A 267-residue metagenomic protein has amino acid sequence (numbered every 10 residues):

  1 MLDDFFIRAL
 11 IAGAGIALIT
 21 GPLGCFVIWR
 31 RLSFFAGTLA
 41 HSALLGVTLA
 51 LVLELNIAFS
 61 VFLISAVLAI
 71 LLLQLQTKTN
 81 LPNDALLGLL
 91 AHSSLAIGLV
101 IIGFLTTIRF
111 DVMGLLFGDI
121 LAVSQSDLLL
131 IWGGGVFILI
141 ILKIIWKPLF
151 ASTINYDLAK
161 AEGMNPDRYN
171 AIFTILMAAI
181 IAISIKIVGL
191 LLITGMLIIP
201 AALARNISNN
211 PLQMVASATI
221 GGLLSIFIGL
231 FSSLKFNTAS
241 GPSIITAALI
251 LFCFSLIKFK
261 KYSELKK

Functional and structural regions predicted by a protein language model:
M1-L18, E264-K267: Membrane-interfacial amphipathic/re-entrant helices at transmembrane-helix boundaries
I7-R8, T79, L87-K147: Transmembrane helix-bundle core of multi-pass membrane transporters and related energy-transducing complexes
A9-A12, I57-S65, D84, G88 (+2 more regions): Loop-to-transmembrane alpha-helix initiation sites
A12-T20, S42, G46, A50 (+16 more regions): Alpha-helical transmembrane segments in multi-pass membrane proteins
C25-I108, A204-A216, S233-K235, F259-K261: Short loop segments and helix-boundary regions at transmembrane helix junctions of multi-pass inner-membrane proteins
I140-F173: Membrane-helix/interface signature in polytopic inner-membrane proteins
K147-P148, I257-K267: Membrane-interface capping segments at transmembrane-helix boundaries
I193-P242: Transmembrane alpha-helical segments in multi-pass inner-membrane proteins
